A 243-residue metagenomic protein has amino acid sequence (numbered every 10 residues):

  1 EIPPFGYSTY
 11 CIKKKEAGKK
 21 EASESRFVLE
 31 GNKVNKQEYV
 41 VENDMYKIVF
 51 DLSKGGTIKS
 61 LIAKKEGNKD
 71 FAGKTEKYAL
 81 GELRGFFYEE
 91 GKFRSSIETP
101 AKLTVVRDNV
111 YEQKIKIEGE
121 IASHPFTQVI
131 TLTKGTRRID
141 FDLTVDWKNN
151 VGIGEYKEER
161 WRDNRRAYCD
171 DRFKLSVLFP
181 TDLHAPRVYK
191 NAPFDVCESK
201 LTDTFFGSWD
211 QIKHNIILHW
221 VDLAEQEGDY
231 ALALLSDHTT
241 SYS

Functional and structural regions predicted by a protein language model:
E1-S243: C-terminal (or distal) subdomains of carbohydrate-active enzymes
